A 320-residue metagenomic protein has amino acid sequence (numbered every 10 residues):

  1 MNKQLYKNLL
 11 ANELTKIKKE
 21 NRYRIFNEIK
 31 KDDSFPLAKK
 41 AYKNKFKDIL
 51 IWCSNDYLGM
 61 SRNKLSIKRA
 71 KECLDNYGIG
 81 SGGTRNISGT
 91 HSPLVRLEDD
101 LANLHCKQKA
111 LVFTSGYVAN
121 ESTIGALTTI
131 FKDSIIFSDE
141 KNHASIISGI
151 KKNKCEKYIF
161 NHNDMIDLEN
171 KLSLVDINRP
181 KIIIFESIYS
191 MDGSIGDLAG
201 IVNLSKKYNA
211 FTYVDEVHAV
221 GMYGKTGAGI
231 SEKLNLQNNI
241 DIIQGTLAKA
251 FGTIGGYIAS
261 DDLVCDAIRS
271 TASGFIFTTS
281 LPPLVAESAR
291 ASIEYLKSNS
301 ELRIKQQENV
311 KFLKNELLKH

Functional and structural regions predicted by a protein language model:
N2, N12, K16-Y77, R179 (+1 more regions): N-terminal "arm"/small-domain region of PLP-dependent enzymes with the aminotransferase-like
D56, Y158, H162-V214: Active-site phosphate-binding strand-loop segment of PLP-dependent enzymes
I67-S115: Conserved N-terminal alpha-helix of the aminotransferase class I/II PLP-enzyme fold
S115, F137-N153: Substrate-binding/gating loop at the entrance of the active-site cleft, primarily in PLP-dependent aminotransferase-like
I124-A144: Conserved PLP-anchoring active-site segment centered on the Schiff-base-forming lysine
G196, R290-H320: Conserved PLP-dependent catalytic core of the aminotransferase class-I/II
T226, E232-A267: Active-site PLP attachment segment
